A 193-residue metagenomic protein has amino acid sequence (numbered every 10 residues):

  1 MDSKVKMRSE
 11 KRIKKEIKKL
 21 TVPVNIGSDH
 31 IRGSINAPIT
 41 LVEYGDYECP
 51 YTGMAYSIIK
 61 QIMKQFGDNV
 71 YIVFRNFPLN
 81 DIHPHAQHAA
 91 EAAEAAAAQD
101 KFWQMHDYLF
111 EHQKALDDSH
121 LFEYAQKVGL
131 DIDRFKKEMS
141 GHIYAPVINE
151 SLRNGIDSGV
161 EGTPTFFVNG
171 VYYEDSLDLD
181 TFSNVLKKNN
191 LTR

Functional and structural regions predicted by a protein language model:
M1-T21: N-terminal targeting signals for export/organelle localization
D2-S9, Y51, K60-Q61, E123-R193: C-terminal cap of thioredoxin/glutaredoxin-like
T21-G27, P146-N149: Short gly/ser/thr-rich secondary-structure transition/capping motifs
P23-I39: A short beta-strand-turn-helix
S34, E43, D175: Conserved strand-loop elements at the edges of beta-sheets that form or border functional pockets
V42-E43, Y47-Q126, S158-E161, K187-K188 (+1 more regions): Structural alpha/beta surface segment adjacent to cysteine/selenocysteine redox centers across thiol/disulfide enzymes
